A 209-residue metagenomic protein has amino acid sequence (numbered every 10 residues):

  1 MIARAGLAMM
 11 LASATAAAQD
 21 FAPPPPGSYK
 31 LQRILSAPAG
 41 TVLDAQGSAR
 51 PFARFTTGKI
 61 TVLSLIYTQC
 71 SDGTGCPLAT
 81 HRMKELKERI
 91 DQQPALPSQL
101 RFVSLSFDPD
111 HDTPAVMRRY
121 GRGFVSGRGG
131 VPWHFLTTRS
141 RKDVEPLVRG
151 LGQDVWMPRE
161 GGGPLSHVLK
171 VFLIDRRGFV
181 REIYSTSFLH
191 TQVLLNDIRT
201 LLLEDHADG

Functional and structural regions predicted by a protein language model:
M1-A39, L43, D205, G209: N-terminal targeting signals for export/organelle localization
L35-A37, F55-V62, P97-F102, D112 (+1 more regions): Extracytoplasmic
A45-Q46, R176: Short, ordered coil/turn segments that flank beta-strands lining enzyme active or ligand-binding pockets
R50-P51, R181: Generic structural signal for well-ordered beta-strand positions
P51-R82, F102: Short active-site neighborhood of thiol/selenol oxidoreductases, capturing the structured segment around
F55, D72-A79, D110, P114 (+5 more regions): Solvent-exposed, acidic/flexible segments
L78-L147: Structural microenvironment flanking redox-active thiols in thiol-disulfide oxidoreductases
P146-G150, D154-G209: Thiol-/selenol-based redox modules, centered on thioredoxin-like and closely related oxidoreductase domains
